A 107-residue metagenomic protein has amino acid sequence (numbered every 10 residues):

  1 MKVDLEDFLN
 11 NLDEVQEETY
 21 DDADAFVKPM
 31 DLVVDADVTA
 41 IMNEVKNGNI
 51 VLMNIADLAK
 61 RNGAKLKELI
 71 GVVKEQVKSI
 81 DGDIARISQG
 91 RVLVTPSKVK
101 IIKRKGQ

Functional and structural regions predicted by a protein language model:
M1-N47: N-terminal intrinsically disordered, cationic/polar leader segments that include organellar targeting peptides
V3-E14, Q76-Q107: Helix-rich interaction surfaces within compact, conserved domain-sized segments that mediate assembly or partner
V27-D31, L58-A64: Flexible beta-alpha connector loops of hexameric P-loop NTPases
V45-K60: Short glycine-rich, basic-tinged beta-strand/loop micro-motifs
V73: Residue-level signature of catalytic and energy-coupling elements of molecular machines, predominantly ATP/GTP-dependent
